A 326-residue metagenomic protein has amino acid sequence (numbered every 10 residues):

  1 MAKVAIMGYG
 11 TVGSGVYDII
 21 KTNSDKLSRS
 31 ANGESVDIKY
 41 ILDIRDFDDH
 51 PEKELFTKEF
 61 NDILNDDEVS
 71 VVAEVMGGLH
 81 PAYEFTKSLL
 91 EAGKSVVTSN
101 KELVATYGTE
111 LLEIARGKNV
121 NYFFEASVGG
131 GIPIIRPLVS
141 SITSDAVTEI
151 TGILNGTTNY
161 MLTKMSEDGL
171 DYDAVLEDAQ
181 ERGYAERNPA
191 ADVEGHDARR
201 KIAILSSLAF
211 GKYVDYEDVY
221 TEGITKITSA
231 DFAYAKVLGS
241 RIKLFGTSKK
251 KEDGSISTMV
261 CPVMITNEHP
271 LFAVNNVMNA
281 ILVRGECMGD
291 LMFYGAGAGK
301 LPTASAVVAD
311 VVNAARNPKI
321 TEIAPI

Functional and structural regions predicted by a protein language model:
M1-E91: N-terminal glycine-/serine-/threonine-rich beta1-alpha1-beta2 phosphate-ribose binding loop of Rossmann-like
I6, P270-I326: ATP-dependent carboxylate/acyl-activation modules
G77-L79, S127, N155, I265: Short glycine-rich anion-binding loops that position phosphate/pyrophosphate groups of nucleotides and phosphorylated
A82-S88, K101-L138: Rossmann-fold NAD(P)-binding glycine/threonine-rich loop
S95-V97: A short hydrophobic/small-residue beta-strand
S140-R200, L205: Conserved anion/nucleotide-ligand pocket segment
L176-A273, M278-A280: Substrate-binding/catalytic subdomain of NAD(P)-dependent oxidoreductase enzymes
